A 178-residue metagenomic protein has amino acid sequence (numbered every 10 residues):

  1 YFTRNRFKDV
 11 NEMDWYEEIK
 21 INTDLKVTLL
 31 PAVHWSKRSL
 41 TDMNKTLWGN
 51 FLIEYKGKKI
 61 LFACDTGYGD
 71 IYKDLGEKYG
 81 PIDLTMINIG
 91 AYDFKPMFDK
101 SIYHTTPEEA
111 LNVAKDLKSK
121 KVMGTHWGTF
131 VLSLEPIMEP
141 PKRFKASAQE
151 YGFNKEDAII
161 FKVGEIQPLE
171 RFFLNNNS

Functional and structural regions predicted by a protein language model:
Y1-D14: Helix-loop-beta element that forms the nucleotide-linked donor phosphate-binding surface in glycosyltransferases
Y1-T3, G67-K162: Cap/insert and terminal regions of metallo-dependent hydrolase folds
M13-G80, A146, V163-S178: Core dinuclear metal-dependent hydrolase active-site scaffold
